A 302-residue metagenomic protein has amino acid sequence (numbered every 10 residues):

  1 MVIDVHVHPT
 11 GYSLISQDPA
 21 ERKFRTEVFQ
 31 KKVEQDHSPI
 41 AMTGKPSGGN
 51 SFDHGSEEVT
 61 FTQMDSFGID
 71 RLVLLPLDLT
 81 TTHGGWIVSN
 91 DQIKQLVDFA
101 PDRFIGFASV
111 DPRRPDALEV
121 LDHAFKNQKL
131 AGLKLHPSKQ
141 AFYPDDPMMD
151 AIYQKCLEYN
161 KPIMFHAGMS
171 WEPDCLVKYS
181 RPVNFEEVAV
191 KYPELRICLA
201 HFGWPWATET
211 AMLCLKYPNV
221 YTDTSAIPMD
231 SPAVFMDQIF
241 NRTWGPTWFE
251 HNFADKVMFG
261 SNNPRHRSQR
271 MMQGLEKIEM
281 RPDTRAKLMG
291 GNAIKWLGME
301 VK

Functional and structural regions predicted by a protein language model:
M1-V5, Y12-S66, R71, D122-H123 (+2 more regions): Mid-to-C-terminal alpha-helical segments outside catalytic/metal-binding sites
I3-V7, L72-L74, I105-A108, A131-L135 (+4 more regions): Hydrophobic faces of well-ordered beta-strands that scaffold small-molecule active sites in alpha/beta enzyme cores
H6, M64, I93, A124 (+7 more regions): Conserved, mostly hydrophobic/aromatic
T10-S13, L79-T82, P112-D116, Q140 (+4 more regions): Active-site environment of divalent metal-dependent phosphoester hydrolases
G55-F61, S89-K94, A117-E119, R181-F185 (+2 more regions): Alpha-helical scaffolding within the catalytic cores of extracellular/periplasmic polymer-degrading hydrolases
D70-S180, R242: Active-site gating/metal-coordination segments in enzymes
N127-G132, A151-P162, K191-L195, L215-Y221 (+2 more regions): Glycine-enriched alpha-helix->loop->beta-strand junction motifs that scaffold or abut catalytic
E194-C198, G203-K302: H/E-rich (His + Asp/Glu) clusters that bind or coordinate divalent metals
